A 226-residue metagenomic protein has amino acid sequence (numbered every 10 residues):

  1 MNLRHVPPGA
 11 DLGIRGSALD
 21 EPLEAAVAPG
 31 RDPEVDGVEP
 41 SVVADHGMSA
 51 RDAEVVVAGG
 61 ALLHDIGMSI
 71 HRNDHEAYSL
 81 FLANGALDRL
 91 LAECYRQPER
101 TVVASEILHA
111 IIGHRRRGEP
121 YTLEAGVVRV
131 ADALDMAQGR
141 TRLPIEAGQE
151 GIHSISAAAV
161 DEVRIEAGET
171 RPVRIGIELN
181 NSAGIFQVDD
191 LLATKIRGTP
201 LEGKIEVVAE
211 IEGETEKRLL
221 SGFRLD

Functional and structural regions predicted by a protein language model:
M1: Glycine/alanine-rich phosphate-binding loops at beta-alpha junctions
R4, D20, V56-V57, D65 (+3 more regions): Histidine- and acidic-residue-rich, metal-dependent catalytic cores
D11, P22, A26-R51, L63 (+3 more regions): Divalent metal-dependent phosphate-bond-processing catalytic cores, especially two-metal-ion Mg2+/Mn2+ enzymes that act
G60: Short, conserved beta-strand segments within well-ordered enzyme catalytic domains that often line or immediately flank
M68: Gly/Ser/Thr-rich helix-start
